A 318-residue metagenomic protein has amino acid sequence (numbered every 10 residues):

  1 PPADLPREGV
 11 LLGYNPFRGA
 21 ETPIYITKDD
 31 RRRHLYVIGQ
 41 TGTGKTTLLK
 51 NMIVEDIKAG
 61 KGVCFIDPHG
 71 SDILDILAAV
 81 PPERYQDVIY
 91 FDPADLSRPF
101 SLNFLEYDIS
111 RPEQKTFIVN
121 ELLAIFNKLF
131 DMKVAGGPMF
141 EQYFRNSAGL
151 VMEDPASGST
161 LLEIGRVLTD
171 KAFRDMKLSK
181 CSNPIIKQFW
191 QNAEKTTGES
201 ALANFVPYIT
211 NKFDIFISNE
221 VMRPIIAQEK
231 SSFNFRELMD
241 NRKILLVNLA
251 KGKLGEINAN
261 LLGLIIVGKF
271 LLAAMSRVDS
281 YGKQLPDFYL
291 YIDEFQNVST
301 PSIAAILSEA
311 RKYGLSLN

Functional and structural regions predicted by a protein language model:
P1-L12: An aromatic-glycine-centered, glycine-rich loop/turn in mixed alpha/beta architecture
N15-A20, K28-D30, Q40-T41, L48-L315: P-loop NTPase motor domains
H34: Walker A (P-loop) ATP-phosphate-binding motif of ABC ATPase nucleotide-binding domains
